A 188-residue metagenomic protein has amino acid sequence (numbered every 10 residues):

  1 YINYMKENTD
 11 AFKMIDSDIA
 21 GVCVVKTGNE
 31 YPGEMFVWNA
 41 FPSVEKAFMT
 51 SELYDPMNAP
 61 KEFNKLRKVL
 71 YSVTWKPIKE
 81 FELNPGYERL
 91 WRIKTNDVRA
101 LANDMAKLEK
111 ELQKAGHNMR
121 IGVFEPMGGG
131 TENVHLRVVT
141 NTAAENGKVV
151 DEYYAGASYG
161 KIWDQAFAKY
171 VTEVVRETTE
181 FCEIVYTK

Functional and structural regions predicted by a protein language model:
Y1-K188: Short S/T/G/P-rich N-terminal loop/turn motif that feeds into the first structured element of a domain
